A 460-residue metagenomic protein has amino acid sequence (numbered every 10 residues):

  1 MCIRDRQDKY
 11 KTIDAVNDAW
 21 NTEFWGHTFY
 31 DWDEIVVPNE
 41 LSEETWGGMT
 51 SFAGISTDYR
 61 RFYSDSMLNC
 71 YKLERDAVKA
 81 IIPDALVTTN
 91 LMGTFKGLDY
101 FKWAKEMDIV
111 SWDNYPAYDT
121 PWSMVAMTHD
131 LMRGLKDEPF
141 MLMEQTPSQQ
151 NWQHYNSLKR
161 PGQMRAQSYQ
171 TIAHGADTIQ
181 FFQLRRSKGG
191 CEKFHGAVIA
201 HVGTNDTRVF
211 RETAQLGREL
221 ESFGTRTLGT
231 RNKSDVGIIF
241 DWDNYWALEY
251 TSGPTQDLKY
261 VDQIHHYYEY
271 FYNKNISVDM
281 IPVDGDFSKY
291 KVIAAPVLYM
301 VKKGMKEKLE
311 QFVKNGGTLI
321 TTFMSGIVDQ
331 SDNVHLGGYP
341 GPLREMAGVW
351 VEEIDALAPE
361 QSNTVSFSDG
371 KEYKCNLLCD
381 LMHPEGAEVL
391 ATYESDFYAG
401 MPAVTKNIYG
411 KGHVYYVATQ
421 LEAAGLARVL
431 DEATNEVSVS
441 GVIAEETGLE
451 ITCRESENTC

Functional and structural regions predicted by a protein language model:
M1-I109, D113-M127: Polysaccharide-binding and catalytic clefts of secreted carbohydrate-active enzymes
I35-L41, K72, D84, G93 (+3 more regions): Carbohydrate-binding surfaces of carbohydrate-active enzymes
